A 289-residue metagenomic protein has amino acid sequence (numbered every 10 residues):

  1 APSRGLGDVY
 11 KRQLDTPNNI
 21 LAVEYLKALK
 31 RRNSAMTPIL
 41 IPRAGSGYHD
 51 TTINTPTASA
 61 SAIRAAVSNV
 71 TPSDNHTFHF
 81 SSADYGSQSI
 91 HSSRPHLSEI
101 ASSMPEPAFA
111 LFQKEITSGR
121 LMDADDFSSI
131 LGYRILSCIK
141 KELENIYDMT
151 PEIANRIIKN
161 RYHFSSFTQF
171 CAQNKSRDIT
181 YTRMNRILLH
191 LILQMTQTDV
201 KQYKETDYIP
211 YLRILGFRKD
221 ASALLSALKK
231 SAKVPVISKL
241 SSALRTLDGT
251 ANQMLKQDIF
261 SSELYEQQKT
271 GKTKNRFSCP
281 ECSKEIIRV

Functional and structural regions predicted by a protein language model:
A1-L6, Y10: Single conserved hydrophobic/aromatic residue that forms the stacking wall/gate of nucleotide- or nucleobase-binding
V9, T57-A62, A66-N69, F78-G86 (+1 more regions): Active-site loops and adjacent core secondary-structure elements that bind or stabilize anionic groups
R12-T16, I53: Hydrophobic alpha-helical scaffolding
D15-E24: Domain-scale recognition of functional cores that engage charged ligands
E24-K30: Hydrophobic transmembrane helix bundles of membrane-integrated enzymes that assemble and modify cell-envelope
K30-T37, V70-N75, L193-E205: Short helix-capping/linker segments at secondary-structure and domain boundaries
I39-P72: Acidic catalytic cores of enzymes that act on phosphate-bearing nucleotides/polynucleotides
K114-V289: C-terminal functional modules
